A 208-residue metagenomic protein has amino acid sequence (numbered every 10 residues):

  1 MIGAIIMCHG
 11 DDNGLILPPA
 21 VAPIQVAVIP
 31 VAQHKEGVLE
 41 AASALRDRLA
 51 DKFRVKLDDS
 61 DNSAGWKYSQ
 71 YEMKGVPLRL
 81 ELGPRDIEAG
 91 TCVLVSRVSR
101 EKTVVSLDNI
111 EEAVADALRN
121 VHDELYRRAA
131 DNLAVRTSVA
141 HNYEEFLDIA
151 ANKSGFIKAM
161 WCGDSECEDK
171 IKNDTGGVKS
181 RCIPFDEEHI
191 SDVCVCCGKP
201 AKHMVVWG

Functional and structural regions predicted by a protein language model:
M1-G208: NTP/phosphate- and nucleic-acid-binding module
